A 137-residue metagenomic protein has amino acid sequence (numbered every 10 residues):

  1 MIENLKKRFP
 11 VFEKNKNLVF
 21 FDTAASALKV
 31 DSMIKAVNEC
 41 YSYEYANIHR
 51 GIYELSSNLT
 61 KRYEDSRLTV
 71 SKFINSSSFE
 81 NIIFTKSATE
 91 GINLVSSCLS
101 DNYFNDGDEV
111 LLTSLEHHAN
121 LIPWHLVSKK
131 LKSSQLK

Functional and structural regions predicted by a protein language model:
M1-K137: Pyridoxal 5′-phosphate
